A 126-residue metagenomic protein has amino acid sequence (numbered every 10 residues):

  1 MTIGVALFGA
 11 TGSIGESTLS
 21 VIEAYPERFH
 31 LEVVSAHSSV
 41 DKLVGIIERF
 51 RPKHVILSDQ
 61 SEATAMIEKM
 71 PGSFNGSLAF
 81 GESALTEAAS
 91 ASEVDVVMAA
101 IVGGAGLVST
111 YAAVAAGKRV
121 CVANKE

Functional and structural regions predicted by a protein language model:
M1-V55: N-terminal Rossmann-like dinucleotide-binding module
T2-G4, E27-F29, P52, S73-N75 (+2 more regions): Short coil/turn connectors at secondary-structure junctions
L7, L57, L78-G81, M98-A99 (+1 more regions): General beta-strand structural signal in soluble alpha/beta enzymes
L19-A24, E68, S90, Y111 (+1 more regions): Short, well-ordered alpha-helices that flank and scaffold nucleotide-derived cofactor binding pockets
E32-S83, A89: Glycine-rich nucleotide/cofactor/substrate-binding loop typically near the N-terminus or early in the first domain
S61, V102-G104, E126: Short glycine-rich anion-binding loops that position phosphate/pyrophosphate groups of nucleotides and phosphorylated
F80-A113: Beta-loop-alpha module in the N-terminal Rossmann-like domain of NAD(P)-dependent dehydrogenases, especially those
Y111-E126: Beta-strand-loop-alpha-helix segment that lines the small-molecule cofactor/substrate pocket of alpha/beta enzymes
